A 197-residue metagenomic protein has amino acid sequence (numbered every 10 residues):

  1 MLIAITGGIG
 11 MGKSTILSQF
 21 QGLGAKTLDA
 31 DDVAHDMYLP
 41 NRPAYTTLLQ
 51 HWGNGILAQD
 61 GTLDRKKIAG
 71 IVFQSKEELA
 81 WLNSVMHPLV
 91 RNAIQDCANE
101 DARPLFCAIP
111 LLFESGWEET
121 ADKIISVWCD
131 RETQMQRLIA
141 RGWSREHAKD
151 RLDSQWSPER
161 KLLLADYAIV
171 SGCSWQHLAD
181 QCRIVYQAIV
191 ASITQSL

Functional and structural regions predicted by a protein language model:
I5: Hydrophobic anchor at the beta1->P-loop junction of P-loop NTPases
I9: The conserved Walker
S14: Walker A/P-loop
D31, L82, F106, A148 (+1 more regions): Residue-level signal for inorganic ion chemistry
D32-R103: ATP-dependent small-molecule kinase phosphotransfer cores that center on conserved nucleotide phosphate-binding segments
N92-N99, P104-A140: ATP-dependent NMP and nucleoside kinases share a basic, alpha-helical "lid"
A93-I94, E119-T120, Q136, W143-V190 (+1 more regions): Small-molecule kinase domains that catalyze NTP-dependent phosphoryl transfer to phosphate-bearing small molecules
